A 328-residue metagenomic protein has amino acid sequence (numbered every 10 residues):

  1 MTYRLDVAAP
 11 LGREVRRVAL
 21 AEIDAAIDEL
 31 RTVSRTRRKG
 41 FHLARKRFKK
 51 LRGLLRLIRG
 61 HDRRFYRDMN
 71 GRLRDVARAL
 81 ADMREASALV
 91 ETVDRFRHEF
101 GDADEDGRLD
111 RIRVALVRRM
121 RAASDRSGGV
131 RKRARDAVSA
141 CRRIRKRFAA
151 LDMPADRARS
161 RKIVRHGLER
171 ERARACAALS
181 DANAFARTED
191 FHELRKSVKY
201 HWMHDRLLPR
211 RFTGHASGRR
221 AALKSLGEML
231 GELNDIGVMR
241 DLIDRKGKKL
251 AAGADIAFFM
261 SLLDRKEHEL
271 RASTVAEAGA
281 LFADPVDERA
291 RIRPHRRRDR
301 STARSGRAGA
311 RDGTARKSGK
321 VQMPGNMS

Functional and structural regions predicted by a protein language model:
M1-S328: Cationic, histidine-enriched alpha-helical/coil surfaces that engage anionic ligands
